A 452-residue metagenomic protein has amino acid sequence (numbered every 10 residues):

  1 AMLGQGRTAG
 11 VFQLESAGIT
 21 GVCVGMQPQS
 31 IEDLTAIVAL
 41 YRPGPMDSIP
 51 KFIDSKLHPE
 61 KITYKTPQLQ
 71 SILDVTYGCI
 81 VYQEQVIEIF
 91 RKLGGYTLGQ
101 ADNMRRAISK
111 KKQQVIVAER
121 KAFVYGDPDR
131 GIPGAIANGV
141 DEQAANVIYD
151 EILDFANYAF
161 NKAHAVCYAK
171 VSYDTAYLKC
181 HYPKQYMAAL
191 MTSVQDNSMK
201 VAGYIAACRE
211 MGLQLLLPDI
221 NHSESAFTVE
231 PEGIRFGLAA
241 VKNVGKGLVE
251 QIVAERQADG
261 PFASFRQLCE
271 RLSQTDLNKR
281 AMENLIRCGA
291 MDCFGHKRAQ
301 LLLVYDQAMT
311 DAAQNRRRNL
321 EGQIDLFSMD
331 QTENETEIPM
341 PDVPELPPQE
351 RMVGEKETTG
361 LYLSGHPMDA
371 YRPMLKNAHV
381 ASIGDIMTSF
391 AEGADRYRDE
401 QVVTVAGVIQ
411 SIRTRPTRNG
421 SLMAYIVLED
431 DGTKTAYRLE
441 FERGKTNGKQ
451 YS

Functional and structural regions predicted by a protein language model:
A1-S452: Noncatalytic, beta-rich nucleic-acid-contacting surfaces in large DNA/RNA-processing enzymes
